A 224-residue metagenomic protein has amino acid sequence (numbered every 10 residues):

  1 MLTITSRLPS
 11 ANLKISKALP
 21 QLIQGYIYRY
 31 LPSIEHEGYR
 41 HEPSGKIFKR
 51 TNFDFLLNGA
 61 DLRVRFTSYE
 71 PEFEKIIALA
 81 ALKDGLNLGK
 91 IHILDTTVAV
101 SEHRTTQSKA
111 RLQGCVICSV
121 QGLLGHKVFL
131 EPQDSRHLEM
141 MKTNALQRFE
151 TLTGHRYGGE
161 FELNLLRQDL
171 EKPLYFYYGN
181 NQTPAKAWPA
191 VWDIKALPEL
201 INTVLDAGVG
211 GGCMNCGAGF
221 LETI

Functional and structural regions predicted by a protein language model:
M1-I224: RNA-interacting cores
